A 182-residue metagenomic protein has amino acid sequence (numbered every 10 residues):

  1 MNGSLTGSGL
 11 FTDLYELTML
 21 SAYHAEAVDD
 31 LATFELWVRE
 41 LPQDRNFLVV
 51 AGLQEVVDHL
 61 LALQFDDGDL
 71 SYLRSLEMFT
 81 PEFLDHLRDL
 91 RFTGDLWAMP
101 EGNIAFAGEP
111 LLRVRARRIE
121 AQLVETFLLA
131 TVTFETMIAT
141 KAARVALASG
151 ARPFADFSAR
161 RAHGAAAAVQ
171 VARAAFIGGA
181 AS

Functional and structural regions predicted by a protein language model:
N2-L31, E40-P42, M78, L84-T93 (+1 more regions): Buried, small/hydrophobic-residue-enriched core segments of structured protein domains
V28-R88, W97: N-terminal, Lys/Arg-enriched amphipathic/low-complexity engagement segments that precede the first folded domain
